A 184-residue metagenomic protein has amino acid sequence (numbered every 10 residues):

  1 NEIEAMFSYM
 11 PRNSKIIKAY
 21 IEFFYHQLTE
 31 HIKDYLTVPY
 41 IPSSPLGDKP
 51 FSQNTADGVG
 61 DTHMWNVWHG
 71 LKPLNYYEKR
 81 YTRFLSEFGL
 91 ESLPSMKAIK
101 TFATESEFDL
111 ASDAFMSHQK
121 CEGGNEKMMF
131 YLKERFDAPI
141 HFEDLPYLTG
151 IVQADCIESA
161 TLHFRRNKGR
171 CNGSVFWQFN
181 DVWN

Functional and structural regions predicted by a protein language model:
N1-P39, S43-L46, S174: Active-site mouth of glycoside hydrolases
E30-K33, I41-S44, D48-V59, H63-N184: Substrate-binding clefts and catalytic carboxylate motifs of secreted carbohydrate-active enzymes
